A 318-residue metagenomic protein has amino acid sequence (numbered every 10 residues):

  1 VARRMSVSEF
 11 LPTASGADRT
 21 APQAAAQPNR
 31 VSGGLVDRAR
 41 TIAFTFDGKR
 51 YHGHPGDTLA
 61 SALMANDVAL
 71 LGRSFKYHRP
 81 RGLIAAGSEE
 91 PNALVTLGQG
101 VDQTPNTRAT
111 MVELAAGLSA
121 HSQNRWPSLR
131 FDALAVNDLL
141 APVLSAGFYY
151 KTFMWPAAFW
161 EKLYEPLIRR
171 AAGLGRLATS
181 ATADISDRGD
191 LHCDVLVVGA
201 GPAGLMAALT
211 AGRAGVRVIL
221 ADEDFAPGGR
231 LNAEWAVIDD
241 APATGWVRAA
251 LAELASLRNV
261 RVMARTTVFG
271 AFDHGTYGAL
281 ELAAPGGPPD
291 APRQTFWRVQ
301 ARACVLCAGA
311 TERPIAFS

Functional and structural regions predicted by a protein language model:
R3-L174, T182, L191, T295: Signature of N-terminal electron-transfer/Fe-S-associated modules in redox systems
R38-T41, H54, E89-N92, L191-H192 (+4 more regions): Short coil/turn connectors at secondary-structure junctions
G53, G72-R73, Y77, L220-D222 (+2 more regions): General beta-strand structural signal in soluble alpha/beta enzymes
T58-L59, A203, T267: Residue-level recognition of oxygen-bearing side chains
R79-G82, S122-V198, T244-S318: FAD-binding core/adjacent interface of flavoenzyme oxidoreductases
L97, D222, A279-E281: Residue-level signal for short segments within beta-strands and strand-turn junctions of well-structured beta-sheet
C193-L254, I315-F317: Beta1-alpha1 glycine-rich phosphate/pyrophosphate-binding loop at the start of Rossmann-like nucleotide-binding domains
